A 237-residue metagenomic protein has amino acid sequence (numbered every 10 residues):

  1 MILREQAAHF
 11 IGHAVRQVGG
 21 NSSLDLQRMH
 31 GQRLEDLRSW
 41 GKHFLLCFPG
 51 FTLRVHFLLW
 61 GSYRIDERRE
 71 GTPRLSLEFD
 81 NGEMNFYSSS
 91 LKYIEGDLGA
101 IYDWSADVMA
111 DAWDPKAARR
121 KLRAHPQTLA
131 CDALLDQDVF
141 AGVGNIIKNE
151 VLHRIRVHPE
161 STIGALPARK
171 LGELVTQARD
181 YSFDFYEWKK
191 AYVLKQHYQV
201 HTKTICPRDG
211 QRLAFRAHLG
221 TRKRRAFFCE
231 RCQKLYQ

Functional and structural regions predicted by a protein language model:
M1-Q237: Structured catalytic/nucleic-acid-binding cores of DNA maintenance enzymes
